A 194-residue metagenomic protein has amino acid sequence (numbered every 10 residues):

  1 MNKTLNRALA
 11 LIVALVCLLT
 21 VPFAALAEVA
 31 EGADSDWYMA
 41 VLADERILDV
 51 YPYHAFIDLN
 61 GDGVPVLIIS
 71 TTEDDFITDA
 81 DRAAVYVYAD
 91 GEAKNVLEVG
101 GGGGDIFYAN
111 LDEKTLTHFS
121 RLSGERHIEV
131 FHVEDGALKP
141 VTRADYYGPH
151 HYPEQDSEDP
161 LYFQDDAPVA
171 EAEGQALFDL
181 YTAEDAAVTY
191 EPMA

Functional and structural regions predicted by a protein language model:
N2-I12: Bacterial N-terminal signal peptides that target proteins for export
L19-G32: Sec-dependent signal peptide cleavage junction
V29-D49, E92-G104: Blade-edge motifs of beta-propeller repeat domains
V50-L59, G104-T117: Beta-propeller blade termini
N60-T72, D112-F119: Acidic/hydrophobic-patterned starts of short beta strands in beta-sheet-rich repeat architectures
T72-F76, L122-E125: Short glycine/acidic-enriched loop and turn motifs that connect beta-strands
D79-L97, F131-V133: Beta-propeller blade repeat segments, especially FG-GAP/WD-type strand-to-loop junctions in 6- to 7-bladed propeller
E113-A194: Acidic, small-residue rich beta-repeat scaffolds with periodic aromatic anchors
